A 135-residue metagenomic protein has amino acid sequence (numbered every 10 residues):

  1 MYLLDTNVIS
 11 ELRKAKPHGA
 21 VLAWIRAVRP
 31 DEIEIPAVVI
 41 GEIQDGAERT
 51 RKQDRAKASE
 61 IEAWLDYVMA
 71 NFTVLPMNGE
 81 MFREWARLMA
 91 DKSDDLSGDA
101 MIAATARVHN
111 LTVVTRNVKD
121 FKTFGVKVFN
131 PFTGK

Functional and structural regions predicted by a protein language model:
M1, A103, V108-K135: Acidic, PIN/NYN-like endoribonuclease modules and their adjacent C-terminal/linker elements
M1-I35, V39, R49-L65, K135: Short, well-structured N-terminal submotif of metal-dependent ribonuclease cores
D5, E42, D99, N117-D120: Acidic active-site catalytic centers that drive phospho-/nucleotidyl reactions and related ester hydrolyses
I9, I40-I43, F82, F121: A generic structural signal for short hydrophobic patches within well-formed alpha-helices
E11-L12, W24, G46, E84-W85 (+2 more regions): Residues that scaffold the ATP/ADP-binding catalytic core of kinase and kinase-like folds
I25, L65-D66, F82, M89: Hydrophobic alpha-helical core bundles mediating ligand binding, dimerization, or RNAP-core interactions
V28-D31, N71, H109, F124: Structured helix-beta-strand junction loops
D45-E48, Q53, N71-R116: Active-site neighborhoods of divalent-metal-dependent phosphate/nucleic-acid chemistry enzymes
